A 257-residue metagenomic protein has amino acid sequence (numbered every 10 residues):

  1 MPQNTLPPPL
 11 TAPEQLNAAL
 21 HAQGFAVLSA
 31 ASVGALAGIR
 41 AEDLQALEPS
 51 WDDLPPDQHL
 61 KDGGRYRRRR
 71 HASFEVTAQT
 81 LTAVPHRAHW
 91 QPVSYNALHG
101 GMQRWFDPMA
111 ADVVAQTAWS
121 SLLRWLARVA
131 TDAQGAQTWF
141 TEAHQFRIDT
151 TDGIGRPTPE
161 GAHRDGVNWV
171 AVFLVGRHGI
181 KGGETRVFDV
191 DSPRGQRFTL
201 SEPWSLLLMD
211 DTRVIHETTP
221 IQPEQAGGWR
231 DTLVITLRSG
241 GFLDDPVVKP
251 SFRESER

Functional and structural regions predicted by a protein language model:
M1-S94: N-terminal auxiliary "cap/dimerization" subdomain that precedes the catalytic jelly-roll/cupin core of mononuclear
P2-L6, A12, A136-P157, S205-T218: Generic detector of solvent-exposed, compositionally biased contiguous segments
V27, Q145, V170-V172, L206-L208 (+1 more regions): Conserved hydrophobic/aromatic beta-strand scaffold that supports enzyme active sites
A31-S32, W51, A78, Q145-T150 (+5 more regions): Short, flexible loop/turn elements at secondary-structure junctions
R70, W139, V167, K181 (+2 more regions): Residues that flank catalytic or metal-binding motifs in active/ligand-binding sites
E75-E142: Signature of the catalytic double-stranded beta-helix
A133-E202: Catalytic core of non-heme Fe(II) oxygenases with the double-stranded beta-helix
E184-R257: Catalytic core of Fe(II)/2-oxoglutarate
